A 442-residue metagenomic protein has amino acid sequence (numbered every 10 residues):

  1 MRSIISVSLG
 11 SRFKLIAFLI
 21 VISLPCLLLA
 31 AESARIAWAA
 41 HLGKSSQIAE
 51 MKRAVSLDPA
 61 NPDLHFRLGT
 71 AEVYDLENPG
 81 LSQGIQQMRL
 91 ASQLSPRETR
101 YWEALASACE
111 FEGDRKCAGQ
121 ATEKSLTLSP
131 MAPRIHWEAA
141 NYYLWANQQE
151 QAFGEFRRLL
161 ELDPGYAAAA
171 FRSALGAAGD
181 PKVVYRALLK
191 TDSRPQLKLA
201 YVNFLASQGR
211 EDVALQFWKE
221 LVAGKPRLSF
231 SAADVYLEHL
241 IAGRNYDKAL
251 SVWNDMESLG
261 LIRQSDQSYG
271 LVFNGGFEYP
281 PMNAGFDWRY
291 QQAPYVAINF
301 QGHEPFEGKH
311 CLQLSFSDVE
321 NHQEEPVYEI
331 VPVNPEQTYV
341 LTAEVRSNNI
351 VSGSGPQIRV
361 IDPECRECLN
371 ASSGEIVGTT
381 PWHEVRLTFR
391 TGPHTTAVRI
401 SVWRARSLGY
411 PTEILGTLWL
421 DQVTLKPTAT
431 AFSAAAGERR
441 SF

Functional and structural regions predicted by a protein language model:
R12-W38, G165, D192-R194, L199 (+1 more regions): Extracellular and organelle-lumenal recognition/adhesion modules and their flexible linkers in secreted
A40-K52, L76-L90, E112-K124, A146-E155 (+1 more regions): Structural signature of tandem alpha-helical TPR/SEL1-like repeats, specifically the intra-repeat loop/turn
R53-A54, L90-A91, K124-S125, R158-L159 (+3 more regions): Canonical positions in the second alpha-helix
L57, L94, L128, L162-D163 (+3 more regions): Structural marker of alpha-solenoid helical repeat scaffolds
L64, Y101, I135, Y166-A170 (+2 more regions): TPR alpha-solenoid repeat register
E72, C109, Y143, A174 (+3 more regions): Residue at a conserved register position within TPR or TPR-like alpha-solenoid repeats
